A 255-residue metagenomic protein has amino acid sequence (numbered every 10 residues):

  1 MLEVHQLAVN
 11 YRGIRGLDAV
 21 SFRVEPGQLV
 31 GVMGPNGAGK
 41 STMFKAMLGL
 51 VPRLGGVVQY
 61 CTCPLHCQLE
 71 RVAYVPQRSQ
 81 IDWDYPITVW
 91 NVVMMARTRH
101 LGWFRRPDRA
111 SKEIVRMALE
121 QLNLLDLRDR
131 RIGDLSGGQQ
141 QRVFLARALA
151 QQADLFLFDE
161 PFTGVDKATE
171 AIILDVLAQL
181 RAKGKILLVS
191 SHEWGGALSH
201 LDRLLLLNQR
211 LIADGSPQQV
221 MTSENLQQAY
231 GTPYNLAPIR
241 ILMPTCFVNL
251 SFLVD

Functional and structural regions predicted by a protein language model:
M33-P35: The feature captures the beta-strand-to-loop junction immediately N-terminal to the Walker
R53-E70: Conserved ABC transporter NBD signature motif
P64, Q209-Q219: Conserved switch/coupling elements of ABC/ABC-like ATPase nucleotide-binding domains
R109-L127: Conserved ABC ATPase "signature" region
R131-L135, Q139: Conserved ABC ATPase signature
F156-D159: Catalytic Walker B motif of ABC-type/P-loop ATPase nucleotide-binding domains
S191-H192: H-loop/switch region of ABC-family ATPase nucleotide-binding domains
